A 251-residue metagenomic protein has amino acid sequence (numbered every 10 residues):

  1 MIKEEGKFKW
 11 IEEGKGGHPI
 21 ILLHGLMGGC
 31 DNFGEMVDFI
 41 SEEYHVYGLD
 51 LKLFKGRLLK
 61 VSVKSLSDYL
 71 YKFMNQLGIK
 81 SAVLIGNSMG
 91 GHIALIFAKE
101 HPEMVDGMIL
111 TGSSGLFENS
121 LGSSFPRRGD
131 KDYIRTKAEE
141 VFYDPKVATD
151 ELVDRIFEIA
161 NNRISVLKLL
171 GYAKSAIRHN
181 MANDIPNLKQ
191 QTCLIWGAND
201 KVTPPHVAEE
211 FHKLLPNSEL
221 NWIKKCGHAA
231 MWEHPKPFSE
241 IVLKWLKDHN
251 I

Functional and structural regions predicted by a protein language model:
K3-E13: A short loop-to-beta-strand scaffold at the N-terminal edge of the catalytic core in hydrolase folds
I11-G56: Conserved HGGG/HGGXW glycine-rich cap/lid loop of the alpha/beta-hydrolase fold
L23, L51, T111, I223-C226: Alpha/beta-hydrolase
G34, Y44-I85, E240: Active-site loop/oxyanion-hole signature of alpha/beta-hydrolase fold enzymes
S81-F117: Conserved hydrolase catalytic core segment
R128-Q190: Conserved alpha/beta-hydrolase catalytic His-Asp/Glu region
K174-K213, W222: Conserved serine/cysteine hydrolase catalytic core
C226-S239: Catalytic histidine-centered segment of alpha/beta-hydrolase-like enzymes
